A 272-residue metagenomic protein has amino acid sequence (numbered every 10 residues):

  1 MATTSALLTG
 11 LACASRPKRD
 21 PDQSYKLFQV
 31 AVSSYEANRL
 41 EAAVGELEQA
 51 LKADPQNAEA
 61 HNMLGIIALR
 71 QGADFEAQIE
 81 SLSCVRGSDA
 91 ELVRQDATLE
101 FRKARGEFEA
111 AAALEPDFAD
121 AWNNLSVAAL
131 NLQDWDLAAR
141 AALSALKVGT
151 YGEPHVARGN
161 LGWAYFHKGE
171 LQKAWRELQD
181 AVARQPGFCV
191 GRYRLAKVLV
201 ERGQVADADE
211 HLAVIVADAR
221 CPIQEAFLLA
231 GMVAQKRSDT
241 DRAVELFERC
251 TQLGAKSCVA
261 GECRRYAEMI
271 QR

Functional and structural regions predicted by a protein language model:
A12-D54, E59, R70-V85, Q271-R272: N-terminal leader/linker segments that initiate helical-solenoid repeat arrays
A37-E46, G72-C84, L92-A110, L132-S144 (+3 more regions): Structural signature of tandem alpha-helical TPR/SEL1-like repeats, specifically the intra-repeat loop/turn
A53, L114, V148-T150, R184 (+2 more regions): Structural marker of alpha-solenoid helical repeat scaffolds
A60, A121, A157, G191 (+2 more regions): TPR alpha-solenoid repeat register
M63, N124, N160, R194 (+2 more regions): Canonical tetratricopeptide repeat
A217-R272: Terminal, low-structured helical/coil segments at or just beyond the last alpha-helical repeat
